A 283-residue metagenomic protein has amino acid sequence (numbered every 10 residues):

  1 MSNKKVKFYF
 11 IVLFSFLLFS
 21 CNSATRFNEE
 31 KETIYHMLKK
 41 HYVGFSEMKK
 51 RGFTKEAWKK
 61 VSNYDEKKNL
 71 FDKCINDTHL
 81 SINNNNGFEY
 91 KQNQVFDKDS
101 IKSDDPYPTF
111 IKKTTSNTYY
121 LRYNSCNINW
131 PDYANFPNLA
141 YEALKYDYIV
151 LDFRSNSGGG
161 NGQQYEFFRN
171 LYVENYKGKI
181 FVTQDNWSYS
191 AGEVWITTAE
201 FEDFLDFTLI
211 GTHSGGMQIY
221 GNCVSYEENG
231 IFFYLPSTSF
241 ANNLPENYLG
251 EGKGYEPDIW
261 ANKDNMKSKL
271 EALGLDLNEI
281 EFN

Functional and structural regions predicted by a protein language model:
M1-F10: Bacterial N-terminal signal peptides that target proteins for export
I11-L17: Bacterial N-terminal signal peptides
L17, K50-F53, K263, K267: Amphipathic alpha-helical interaction segments
A24-Y42, K113-N283: C-terminal "post-core" interaction segments
F27, Y35, K39-K113: Extended, small/polar residue-biased N-terminal targeting/export presequences and adjacent propeptide/linker tracts
